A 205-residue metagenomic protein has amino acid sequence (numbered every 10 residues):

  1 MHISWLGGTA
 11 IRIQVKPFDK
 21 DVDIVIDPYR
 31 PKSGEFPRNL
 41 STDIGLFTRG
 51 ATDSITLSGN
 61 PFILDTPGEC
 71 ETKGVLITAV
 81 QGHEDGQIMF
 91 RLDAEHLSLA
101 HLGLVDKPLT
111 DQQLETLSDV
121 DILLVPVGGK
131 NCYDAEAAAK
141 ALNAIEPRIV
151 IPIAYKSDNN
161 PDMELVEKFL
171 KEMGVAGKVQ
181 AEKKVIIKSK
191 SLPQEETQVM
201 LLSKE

Functional and structural regions predicted by a protein language model:
M1-S33, G86-G103, I122: Conserved beta-strand hairpin/beta-sheet module of binuclear metal-dependent hydrolase folds, prominently
I3-T9, E84, I149-E205: Binuclear metal-ion centers of metallo-dependent hydrolases, dominated by the metallo-beta-lactamase
R12, P31-E35, G50-T56, K107-L109 (+2 more regions): Active-site environment of divalent metal-dependent phosphoester hydrolases
I13, G45, I77, L104 (+1 more regions): Divalent metal-coordination and catalytic microenvironments
V25, Y29-E69, E115-L124: Active-site metal-binding motif and surrounding structural segment of the metallo-beta-lactamase
P28-R30, G50, G82-E84, L102-D106 (+3 more regions): Active-site metal-binding loops of divalent metal-dependent hydrolases
I55-A100: Portal/gating segments that form or line small-molecule/metal binding sites
E84-I145: Active-site-proximal loop/helix segments of hydrolase catalytic cores
